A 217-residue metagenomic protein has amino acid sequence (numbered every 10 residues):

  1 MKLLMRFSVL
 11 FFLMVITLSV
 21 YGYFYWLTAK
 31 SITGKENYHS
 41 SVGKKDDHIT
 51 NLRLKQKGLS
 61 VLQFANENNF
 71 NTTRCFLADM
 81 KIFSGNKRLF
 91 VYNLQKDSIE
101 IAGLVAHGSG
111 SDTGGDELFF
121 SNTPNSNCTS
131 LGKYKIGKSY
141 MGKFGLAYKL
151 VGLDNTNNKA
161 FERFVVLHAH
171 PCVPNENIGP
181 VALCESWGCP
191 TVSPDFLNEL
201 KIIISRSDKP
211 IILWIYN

Functional and structural regions predicted by a protein language model:
M1-R6: Positively charged n-region of N-terminal signal peptides that target proteins for export
S8-Y23: Hydrophobic membrane-insertion alpha-helices, especially the h-region of bacterial N-terminal signal peptides
G22-W187, P194-S205, I211: Cell wall/extracellular polymer interaction/catalysis modules
P210-N217: Charge-dense polyanion-binding interfaces
